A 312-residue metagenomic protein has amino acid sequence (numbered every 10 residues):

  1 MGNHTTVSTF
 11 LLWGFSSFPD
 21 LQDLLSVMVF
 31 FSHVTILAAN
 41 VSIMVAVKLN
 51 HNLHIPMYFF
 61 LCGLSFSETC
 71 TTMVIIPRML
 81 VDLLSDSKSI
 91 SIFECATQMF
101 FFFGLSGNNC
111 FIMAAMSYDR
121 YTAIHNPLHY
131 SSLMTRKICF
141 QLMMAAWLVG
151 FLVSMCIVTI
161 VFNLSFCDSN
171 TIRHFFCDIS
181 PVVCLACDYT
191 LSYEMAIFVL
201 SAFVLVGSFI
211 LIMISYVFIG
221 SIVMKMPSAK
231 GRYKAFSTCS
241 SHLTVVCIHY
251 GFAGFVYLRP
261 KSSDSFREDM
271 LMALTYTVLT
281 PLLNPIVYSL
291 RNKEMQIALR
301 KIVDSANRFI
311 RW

Functional and structural regions predicted by a protein language model:
M1-W312: Transmembrane helical core of 7TM receptor-like proteins
